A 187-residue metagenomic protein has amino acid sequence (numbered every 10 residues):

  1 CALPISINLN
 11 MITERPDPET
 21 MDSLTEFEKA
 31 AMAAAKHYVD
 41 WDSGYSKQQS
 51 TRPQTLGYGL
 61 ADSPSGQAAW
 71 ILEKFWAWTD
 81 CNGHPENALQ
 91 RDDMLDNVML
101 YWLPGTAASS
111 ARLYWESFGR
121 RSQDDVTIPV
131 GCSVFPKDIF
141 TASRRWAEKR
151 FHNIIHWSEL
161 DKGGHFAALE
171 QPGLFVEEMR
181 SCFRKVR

Functional and structural regions predicted by a protein language model:
C1-L3: Short, small-residue-biased leader/transition segments that mark boundaries at the very start of proteins
S6-K47: Flexible "cap/lid" loop of the alpha/beta hydrolase fold
Q49-R187: C-terminal subdomain of alpha/beta-hydrolase-fold enzymes, centered on the catalytic histidine and its supporting
